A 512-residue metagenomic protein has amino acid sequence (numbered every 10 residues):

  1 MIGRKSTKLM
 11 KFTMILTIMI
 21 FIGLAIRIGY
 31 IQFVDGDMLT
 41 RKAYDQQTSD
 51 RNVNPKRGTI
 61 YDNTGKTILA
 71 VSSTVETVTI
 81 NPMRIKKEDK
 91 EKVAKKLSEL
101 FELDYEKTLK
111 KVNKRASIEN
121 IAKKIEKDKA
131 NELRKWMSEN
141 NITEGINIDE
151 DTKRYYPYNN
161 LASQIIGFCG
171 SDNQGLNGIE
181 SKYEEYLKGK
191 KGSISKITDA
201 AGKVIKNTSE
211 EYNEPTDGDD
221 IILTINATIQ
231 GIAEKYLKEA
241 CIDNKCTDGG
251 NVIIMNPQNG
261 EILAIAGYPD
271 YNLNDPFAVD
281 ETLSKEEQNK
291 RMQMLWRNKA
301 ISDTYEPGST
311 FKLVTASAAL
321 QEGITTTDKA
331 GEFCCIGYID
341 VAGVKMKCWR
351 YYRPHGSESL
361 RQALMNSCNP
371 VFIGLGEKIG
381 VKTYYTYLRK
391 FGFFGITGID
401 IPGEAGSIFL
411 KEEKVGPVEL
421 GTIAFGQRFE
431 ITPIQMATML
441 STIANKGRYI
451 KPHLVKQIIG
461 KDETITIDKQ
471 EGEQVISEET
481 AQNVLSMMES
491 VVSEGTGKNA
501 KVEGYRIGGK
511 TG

Functional and structural regions predicted by a protein language model:
M1-D280, K382-R389, A500, G509: Periplasmic/cell-envelope proteins involved in peptidoglycan metabolism and beta-lactam response
L69-A70, D199-V204, T208-E210, Q258-T310 (+1 more regions): Beta-lactam-recognizing serine transpeptidase/beta-lactamase-like catalytic domain environment
